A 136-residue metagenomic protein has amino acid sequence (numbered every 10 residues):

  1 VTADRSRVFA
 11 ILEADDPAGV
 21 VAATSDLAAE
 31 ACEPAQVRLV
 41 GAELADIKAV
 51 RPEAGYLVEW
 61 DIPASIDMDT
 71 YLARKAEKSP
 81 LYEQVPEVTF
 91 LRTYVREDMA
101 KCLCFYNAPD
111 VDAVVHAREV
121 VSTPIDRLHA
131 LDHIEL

Functional and structural regions predicted by a protein language model:
V1-E87, A100, D112, A117-E119 (+1 more regions): Short S/T/G/P-rich N-terminal loop/turn motif that feeds into the first structured element of a domain
A14, F105-A108: Conserved residues at beta->alpha junctions
E33, T89, P124-R127: Conserved beta-strand segments of alpha/beta enzyme cores
P34, T93-V95, A130-H133: Hydrophobic/anchoring residues in structured secondary elements
D67, V95-R96, P124: Alpha-helix initiation/capping motif
R92-V95, C104-Y106, A117: A structural feature that tracks compact, well-ordered secondary-structure segments with a strong bias toward
N107-L131: Short, compact, well-ordered microdomains
